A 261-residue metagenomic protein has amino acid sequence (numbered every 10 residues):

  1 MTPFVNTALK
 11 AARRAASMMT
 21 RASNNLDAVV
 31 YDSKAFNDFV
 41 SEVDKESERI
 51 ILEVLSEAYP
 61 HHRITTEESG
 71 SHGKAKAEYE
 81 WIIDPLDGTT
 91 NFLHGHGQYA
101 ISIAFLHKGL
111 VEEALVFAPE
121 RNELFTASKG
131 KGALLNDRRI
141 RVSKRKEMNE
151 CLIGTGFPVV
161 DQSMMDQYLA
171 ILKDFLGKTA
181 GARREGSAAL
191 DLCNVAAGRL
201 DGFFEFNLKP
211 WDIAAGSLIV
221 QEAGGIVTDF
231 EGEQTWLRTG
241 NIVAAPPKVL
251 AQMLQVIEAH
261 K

Functional and structural regions predicted by a protein language model:
M1-K10, A170-G177, L190-K261: Oxyanion/phosphate-interacting regions
M1-L86, I226, K248, E258-K261: N-terminal subdomain of lithium-sensitive/metallo-dependent phosphomonoesterases centered on the IMPase/IPPase/PAP
M19, D44, L55, T89 (+6 more regions): Residue-level signal for inorganic ion chemistry
L26, Y99, A127-K131, Q221 (+1 more regions): A short, compositionally biased
Y31-D32, S56, S71-K74, V116 (+3 more regions): Short secondary-structure boundary/capping segments
E67, E185-S187, F230: Conserved beta-strand termini and adjacent loop/short-helix elements that scaffold enzyme active sites in alpha/beta
Y79-R121: Glycine-rich active-site/cofactor-binding loop and its immediate structural neighborhood
A104-L192, T239-K261: Acidic beta-strand-loop-alpha-helix segment within the catalytic core of divalent metal-dependent phosphate-processing
